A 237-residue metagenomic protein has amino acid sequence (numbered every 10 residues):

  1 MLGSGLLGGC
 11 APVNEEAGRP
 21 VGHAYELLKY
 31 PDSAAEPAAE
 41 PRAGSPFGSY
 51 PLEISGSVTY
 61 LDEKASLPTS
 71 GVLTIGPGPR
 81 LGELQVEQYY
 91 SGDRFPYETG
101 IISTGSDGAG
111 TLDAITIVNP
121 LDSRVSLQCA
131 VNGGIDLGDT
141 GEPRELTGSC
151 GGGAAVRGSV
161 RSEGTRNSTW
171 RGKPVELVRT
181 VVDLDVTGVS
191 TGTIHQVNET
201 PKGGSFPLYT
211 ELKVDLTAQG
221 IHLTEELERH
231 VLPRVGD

Functional and structural regions predicted by a protein language model:
M1-G5: Bacterial N-terminal signal peptides
L7-G9: C-terminal motif of bacterial Sec signal peptides marking the signal peptidase cleavage site
A11-T104, S149-D237: Acidic, serine/threonine-rich low-complexity disordered tracts
R80-P143: An acidic-aromatic
D139-R144, C150-A154: Membrane-proximal helix-loop-helix units in multi-pass membrane proteins
